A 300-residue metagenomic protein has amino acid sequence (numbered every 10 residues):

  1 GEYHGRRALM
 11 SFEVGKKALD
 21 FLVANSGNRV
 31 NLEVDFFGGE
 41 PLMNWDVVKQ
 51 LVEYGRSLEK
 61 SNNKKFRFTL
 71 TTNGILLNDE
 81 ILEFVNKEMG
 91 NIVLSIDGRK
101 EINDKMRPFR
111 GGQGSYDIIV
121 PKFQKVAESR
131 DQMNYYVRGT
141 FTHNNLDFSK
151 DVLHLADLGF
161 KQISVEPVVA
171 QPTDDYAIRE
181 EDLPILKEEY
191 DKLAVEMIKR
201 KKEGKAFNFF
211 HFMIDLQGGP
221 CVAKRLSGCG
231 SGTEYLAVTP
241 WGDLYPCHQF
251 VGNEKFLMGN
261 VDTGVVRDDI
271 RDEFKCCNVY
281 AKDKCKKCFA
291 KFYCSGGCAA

Functional and structural regions predicted by a protein language model:
G1-S11: Canonical Radical SAM [4Fe-4S] cluster-binding loop centered on the CxxxCxxC motif and its immediate flanking residues
G1-Y3, Q132, F289-Y293: Detector for the c-type heme attachment site
E2-H4, D104-P108, D174-I178: Short acidic, glycine/proline-rich loop/turn micro-motifs
F12-D35, N44-V168: Radical SAM/AdoMet-radical enzyme domain recognition
E40: Conserved G/P- and acidic residue-centered "switch" motifs that form tight phosphate/ATP-binding loops in soluble
S95, Y136, S164, G228 (+3 more regions): Structured core elements
D174-E254, Y293: A C-terminal junction/extension of Radical SAM enzymes
V251-A300: Flexible mid-to-C-terminal extensions adjoining Fe-S/redox cofactors in radical SAM and related proteins
